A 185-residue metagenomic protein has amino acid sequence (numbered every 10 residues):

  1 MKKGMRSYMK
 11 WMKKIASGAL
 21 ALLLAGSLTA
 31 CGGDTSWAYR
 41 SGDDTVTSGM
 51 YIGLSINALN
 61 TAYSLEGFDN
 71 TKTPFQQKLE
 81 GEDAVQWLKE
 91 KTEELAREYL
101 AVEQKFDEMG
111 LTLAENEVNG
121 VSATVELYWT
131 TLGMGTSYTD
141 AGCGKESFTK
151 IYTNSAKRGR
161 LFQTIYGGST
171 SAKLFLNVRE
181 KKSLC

Functional and structural regions predicted by a protein language model:
S7-A19: Bacterial N-terminal signal peptides that target proteins for export
S27-A30: C-terminal motif of bacterial Sec signal peptides marking the signal peptidase cleavage site
D34-C143: N-terminal targeting/tethering segments
K145, T149, G159-C185: Acidic/polar surface patches and capping/hinge elements
